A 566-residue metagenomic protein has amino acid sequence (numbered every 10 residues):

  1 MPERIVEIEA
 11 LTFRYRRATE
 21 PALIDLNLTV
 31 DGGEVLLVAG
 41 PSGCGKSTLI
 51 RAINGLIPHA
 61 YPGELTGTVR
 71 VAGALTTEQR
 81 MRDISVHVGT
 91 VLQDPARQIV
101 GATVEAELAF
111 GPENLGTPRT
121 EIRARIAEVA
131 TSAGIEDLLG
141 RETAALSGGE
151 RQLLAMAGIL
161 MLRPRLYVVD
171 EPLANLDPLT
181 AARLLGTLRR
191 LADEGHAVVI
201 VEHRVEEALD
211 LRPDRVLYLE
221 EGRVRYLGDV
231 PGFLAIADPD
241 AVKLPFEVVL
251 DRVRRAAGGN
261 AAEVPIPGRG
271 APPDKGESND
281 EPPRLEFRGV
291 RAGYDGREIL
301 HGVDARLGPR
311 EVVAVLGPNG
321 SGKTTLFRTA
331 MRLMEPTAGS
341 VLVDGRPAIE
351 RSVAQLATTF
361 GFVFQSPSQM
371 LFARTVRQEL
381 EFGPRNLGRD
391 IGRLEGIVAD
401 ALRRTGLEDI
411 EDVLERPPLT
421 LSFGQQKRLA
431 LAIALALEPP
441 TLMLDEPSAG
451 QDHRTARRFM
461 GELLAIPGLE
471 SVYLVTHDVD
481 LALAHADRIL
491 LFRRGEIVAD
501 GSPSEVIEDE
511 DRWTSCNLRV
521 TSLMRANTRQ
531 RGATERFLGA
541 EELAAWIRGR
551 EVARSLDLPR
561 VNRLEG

Functional and structural regions predicted by a protein language model:
A39-P41, L316-P318: The feature captures the beta-strand-to-loop junction immediately N-terminal to the Walker
N54, M331: Helix-to-loop junction immediately C-terminal to a conserved catalytic motif
P62-L75, G339-P347, L356: Conserved ABC transporter NBD signature motif
T120-L138, L285, G392-D412: Conserved ABC ATPase "signature" region
E142-L146, E150, P417-L421: Conserved ABC ATPase signature
Y167-E171, L442-D445: Catalytic Walker B motif of ABC-type/P-loop ATPase nucleotide-binding domains
R223-P245, E496-L523: Conserved beta-strand-loop-alpha-helix hinge in the C-terminal portion of ABC ATPase nucleotide-binding domains
